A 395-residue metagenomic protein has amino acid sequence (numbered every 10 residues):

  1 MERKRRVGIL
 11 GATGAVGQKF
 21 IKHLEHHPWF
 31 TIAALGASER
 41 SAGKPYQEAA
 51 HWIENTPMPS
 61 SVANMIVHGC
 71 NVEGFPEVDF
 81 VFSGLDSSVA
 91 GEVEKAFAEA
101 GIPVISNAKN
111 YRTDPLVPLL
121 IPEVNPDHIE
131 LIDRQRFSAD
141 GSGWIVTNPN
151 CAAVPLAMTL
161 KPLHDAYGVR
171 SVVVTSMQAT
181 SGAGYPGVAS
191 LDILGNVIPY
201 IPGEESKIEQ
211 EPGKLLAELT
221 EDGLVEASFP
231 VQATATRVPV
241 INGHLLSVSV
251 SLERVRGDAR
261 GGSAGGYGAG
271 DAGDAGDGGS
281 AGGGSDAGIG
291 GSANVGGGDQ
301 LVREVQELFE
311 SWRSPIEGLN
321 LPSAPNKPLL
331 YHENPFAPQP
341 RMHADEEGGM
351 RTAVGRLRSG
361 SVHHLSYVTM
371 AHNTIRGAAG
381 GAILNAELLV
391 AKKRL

Functional and structural regions predicted by a protein language model:
M1-Y200, P230, R260-G265, G270-G276 (+5 more regions): N-terminal Rossmann-like NAD(P) cofactor-binding subdomain of oxidoreductases, focused on the glycine-rich
T180-G273, G282-L395: Charged docking surfaces used in two-component/phosphorelay signaling
